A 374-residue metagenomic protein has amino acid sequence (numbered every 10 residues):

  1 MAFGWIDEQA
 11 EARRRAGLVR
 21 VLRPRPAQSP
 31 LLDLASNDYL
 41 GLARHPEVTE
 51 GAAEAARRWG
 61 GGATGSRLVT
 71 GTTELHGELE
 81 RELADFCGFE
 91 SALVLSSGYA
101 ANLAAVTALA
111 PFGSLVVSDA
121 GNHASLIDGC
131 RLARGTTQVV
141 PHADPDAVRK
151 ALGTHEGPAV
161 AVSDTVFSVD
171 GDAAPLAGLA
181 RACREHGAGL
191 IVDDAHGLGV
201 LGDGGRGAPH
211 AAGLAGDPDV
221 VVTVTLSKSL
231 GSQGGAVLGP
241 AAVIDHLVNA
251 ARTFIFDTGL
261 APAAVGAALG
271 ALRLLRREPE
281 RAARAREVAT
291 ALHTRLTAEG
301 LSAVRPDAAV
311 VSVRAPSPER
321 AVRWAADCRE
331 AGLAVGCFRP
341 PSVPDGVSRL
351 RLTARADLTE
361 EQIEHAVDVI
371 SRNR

Functional and structural regions predicted by a protein language model:
A2-G61, A188: N-terminal "arm"/small-domain region of PLP-dependent enzymes with the aminotransferase-like
W5, R286-T290, T297-G332, S342 (+2 more regions): Conserved PLP-binding catalytic core of the aspartate aminotransferase-like
L42, P46, E50, E54 (+5 more regions): PLP-dependent enzyme catalytic core of the Aspartate aminotransferase-like
E50, A55-S97: Conserved N-terminal alpha-helix of the aminotransferase class I/II PLP-enzyme fold
A105-A124, P145: Conserved PLP-anchoring active-site segment centered on the Schiff-base-forming lysine
Q138-V192: Active-site phosphate-binding strand-loop segment of PLP-dependent enzymes
H210-H246: Active-site PLP attachment segment
V265-A283, T294-L301, S317: Amphipathic alpha-helix from the class-I
